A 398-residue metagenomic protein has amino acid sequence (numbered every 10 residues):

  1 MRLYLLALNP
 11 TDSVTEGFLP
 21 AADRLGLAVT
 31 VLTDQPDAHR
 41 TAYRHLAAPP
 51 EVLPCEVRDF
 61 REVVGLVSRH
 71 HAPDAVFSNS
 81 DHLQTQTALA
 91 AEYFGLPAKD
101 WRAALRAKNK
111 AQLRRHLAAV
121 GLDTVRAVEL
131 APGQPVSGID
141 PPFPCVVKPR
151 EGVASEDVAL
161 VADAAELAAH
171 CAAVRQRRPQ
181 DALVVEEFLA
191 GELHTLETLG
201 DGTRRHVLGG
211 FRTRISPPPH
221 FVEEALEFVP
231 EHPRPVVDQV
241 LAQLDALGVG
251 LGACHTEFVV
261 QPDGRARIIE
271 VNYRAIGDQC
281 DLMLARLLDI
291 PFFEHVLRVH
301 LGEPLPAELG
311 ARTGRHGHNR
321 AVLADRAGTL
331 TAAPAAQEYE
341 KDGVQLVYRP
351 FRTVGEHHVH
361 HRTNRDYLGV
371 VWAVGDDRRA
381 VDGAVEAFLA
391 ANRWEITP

Functional and structural regions predicted by a protein language model:
M1-A103, A324, R352-V359, T363-D366 (+1 more regions): ATP-binding N-terminal substructure of ATP-dependent carboxylate-amine bond-forming enzymes
L5, R234-H255, P262, N272-T331: Active-site "cap" helix and flanking loop/linker of ATP-utilizing ligase/carboxylase catalytic domains
V67-P73, I139-P141, R177-P179: Glycine-rich phosphate-binding loop signature in dinucleotide/nucleotide-binding domains
E92-D157, A162-A164: A conserved helix-loop-beta module that forms one wall/lid of the active-site cleft in ATP-utilizing catalytic domains
V136, L297-P398: Peripheral (often C-terminal) accessory segments that flank ATP-dependent C-N-forming ligase machineries
V158-A266: Internal nucleotide-binding/catalytic subdomain
A159, E187, A285, L368-G375: Short, well-ordered beta-strand elements within core beta-sheets of diverse protein domains
